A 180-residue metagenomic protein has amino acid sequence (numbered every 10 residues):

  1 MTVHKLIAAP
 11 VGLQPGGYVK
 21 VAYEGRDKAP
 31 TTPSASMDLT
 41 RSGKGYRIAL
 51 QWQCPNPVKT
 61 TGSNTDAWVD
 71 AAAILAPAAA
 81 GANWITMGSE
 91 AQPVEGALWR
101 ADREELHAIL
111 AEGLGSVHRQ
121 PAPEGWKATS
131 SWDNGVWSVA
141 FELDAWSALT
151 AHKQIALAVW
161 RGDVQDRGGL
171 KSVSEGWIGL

Functional and structural regions predicted by a protein language model:
M1-K20, T60-D133, G168-K171, W177-G179: Extracellular/luminal beta-rich ligand-recognition and adhesion surfaces characterized by aromatic-Gly/Pro-enriched
G25-P30, W132: Extracellular beta-rich ligand/substrate-recognition surface
P30-L39, R47: Early extracytoplasmic/domain-onset interaction patches
D38-G43, S63: Short, solvent-exposed beta-strand/turn "edge" segments of beta-rich domains on protein surfaces
K44-C54, W137-L143: Short, well-ordered beta-strand segments enriched in hydrophobic/aromatic residues
P57, R161-R167: Short acidic/polar inter-strand loop motif in beta-rich domains
G62-D66, A145-D163: Short, surface-exposed ligand- or partner-binding patches at beta-edge/loop junctions that are enriched in aromatics
K127-V139, W146-L149: Exposed beta-sheet edge/beta-hairpin loop segments within beta-rich domains
